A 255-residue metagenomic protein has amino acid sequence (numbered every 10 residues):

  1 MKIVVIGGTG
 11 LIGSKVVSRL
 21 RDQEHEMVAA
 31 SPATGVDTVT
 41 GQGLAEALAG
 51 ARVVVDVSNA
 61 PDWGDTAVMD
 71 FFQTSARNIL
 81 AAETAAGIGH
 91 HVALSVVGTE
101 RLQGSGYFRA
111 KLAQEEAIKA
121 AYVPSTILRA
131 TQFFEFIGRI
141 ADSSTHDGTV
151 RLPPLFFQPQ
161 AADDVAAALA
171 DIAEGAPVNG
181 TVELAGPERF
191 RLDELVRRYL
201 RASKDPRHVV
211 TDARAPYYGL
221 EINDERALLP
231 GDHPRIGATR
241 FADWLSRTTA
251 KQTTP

Functional and structural regions predicted by a protein language model:
M1-E24: N-terminal Rossmann NAD(P)H-binding glycine-rich loop of SDR-like oxidoreductase domains
I12, V54, V165-L169, L184 (+3 more regions): Non-catalytic, hydrophobic alpha-helical segments
D22-A86, V97-G106: NAD(P)H-binding glycine-rich loop region in Rossmannoid oxidoreductase-like domains and their noncatalytic homologs
G87-H90, S95-R101, A113-F136, A185: Conserved beta-loop-beta element that borders a ligand/cofactor-binding pocket
S125-T126, R139-Q160, D164: A conserved pocket-lining segment of Rossmann-fold NAD(P)-dependent short-chain dehydrogenase/reductase
E135-A141, T145-D147, I172-V182, D205-R207: Glycine/proline-rich active-site loop of Rossmann-fold NAD(P)-dependent oxidoreductases
L152-F156, V182-R189, R214: Glycine-rich Rossmann NAD(P)(H)-binding loop
R189, V196-P255: Mobile cap/lid helix-loop segments that border enzyme active or cofactor-binding sites and regulate substrate access
